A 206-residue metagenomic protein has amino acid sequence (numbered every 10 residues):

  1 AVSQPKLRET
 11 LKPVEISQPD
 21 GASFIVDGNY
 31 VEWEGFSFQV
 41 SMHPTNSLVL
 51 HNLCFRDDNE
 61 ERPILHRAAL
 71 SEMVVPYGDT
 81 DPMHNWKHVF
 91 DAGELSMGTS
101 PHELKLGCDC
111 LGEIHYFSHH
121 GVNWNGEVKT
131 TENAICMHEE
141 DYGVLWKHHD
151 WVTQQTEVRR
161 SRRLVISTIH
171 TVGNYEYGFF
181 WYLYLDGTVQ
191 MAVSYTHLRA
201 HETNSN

Functional and structural regions predicted by a protein language model:
A1-V14: Non-catalytic propeptide/linker segments at domain boundaries
P13-V31: Short acidic, Pro/Gly- and aromatic-enriched capping/linker segments at domain boundaries
W33-G35, T168, Q190-Y195: Short, well-ordered beta-strand segments enriched in hydrophobic/aromatic residues
S41-D141: Solvent-exposed N-terminal domain segments of exported/luminal and surface proteins
R159, Y184-D186: Surface-exposed coil/turn segments at beta-strand junctions on protein surfaces, enriched
R159-I166: Short, hydrophobic/aromatic-rich segments at coil-to-beta transitions
T196-T203: Conserved small/polar residues in nucleotide/adenosyl-binding loops
